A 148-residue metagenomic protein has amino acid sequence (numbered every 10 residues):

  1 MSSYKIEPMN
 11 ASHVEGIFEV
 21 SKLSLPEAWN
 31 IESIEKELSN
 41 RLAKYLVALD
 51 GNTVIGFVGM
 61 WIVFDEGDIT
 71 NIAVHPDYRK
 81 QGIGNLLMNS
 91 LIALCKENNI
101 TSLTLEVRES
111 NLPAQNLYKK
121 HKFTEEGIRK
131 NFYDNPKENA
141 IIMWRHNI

Functional and structural regions predicted by a protein language model:
P8-D77, M88-S90, L94, N98 (+1 more regions): Acetyl-CoA-dependent GNAT
A43, F64, S102, G127 (+1 more regions): Short coil/loop residues immediately preceding or within conserved phosphate-binding loops of NTP-utilizing enzyme
I69, S102-V107: Conserved hydrophobic beta-strand within the GNAT/NAT acetyltransferase core sheet that lines the active-site cleft
H75-Q81, E109-N111: Active-site acidic-Proline motif in GNAT/NAT acetyltransferases
K80-A93, N116-K120: Conserved acetyl-CoA-binding loop-helix of GNAT-fold acetyltransferases
Q81, N98-T101: Short coil/turn segments at alpha/beta junctions that flank glycine-rich nucleotide-binding fingerprints
M88, N111-A114, N131-P136: Short glycine/proline-centered loop/turn elements that form peptide/ligand docking sites
E106, K119, T124-A140: Conserved catalytic-core motifs of GNAT/GCN5-like acyltransferases
